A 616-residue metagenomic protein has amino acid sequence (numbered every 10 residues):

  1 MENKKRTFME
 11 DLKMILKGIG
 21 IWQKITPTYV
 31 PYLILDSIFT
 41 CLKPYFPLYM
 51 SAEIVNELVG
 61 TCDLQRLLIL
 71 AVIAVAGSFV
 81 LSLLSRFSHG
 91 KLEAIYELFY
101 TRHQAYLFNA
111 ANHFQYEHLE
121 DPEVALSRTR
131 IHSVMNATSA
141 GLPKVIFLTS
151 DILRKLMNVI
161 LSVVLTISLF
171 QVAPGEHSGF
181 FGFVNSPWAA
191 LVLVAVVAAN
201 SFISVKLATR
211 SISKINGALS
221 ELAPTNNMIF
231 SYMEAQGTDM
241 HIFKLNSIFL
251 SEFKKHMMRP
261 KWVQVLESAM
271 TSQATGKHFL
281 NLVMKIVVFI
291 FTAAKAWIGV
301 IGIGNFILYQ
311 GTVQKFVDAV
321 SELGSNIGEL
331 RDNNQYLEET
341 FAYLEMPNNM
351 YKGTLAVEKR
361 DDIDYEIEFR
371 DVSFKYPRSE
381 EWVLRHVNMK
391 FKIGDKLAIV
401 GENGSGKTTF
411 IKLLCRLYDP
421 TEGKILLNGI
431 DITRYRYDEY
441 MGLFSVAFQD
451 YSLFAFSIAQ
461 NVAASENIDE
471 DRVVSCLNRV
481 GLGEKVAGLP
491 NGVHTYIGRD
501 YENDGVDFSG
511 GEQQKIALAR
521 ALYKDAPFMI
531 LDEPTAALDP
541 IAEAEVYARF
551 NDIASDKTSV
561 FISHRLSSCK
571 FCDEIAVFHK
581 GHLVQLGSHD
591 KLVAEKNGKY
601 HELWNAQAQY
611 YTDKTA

Functional and structural regions predicted by a protein language model:
M1-L16, E97-P143, E221-Q264, N334-P347 (+2 more regions): Extended non-transmembrane interhelical loops and adjacent amphipathic helices of multipass membrane proteins
M1-P44, C62-I69, S88, L92 (+7 more regions): Membrane-integrated ABC transporters
K43-E53, T149-F183, W188-T209, W262-Q310 (+1 more regions): A hydrophobic transmembrane-helix motif
G217, K244-L245, V288, I307-M346: Cytosolic ends of transmembrane helices, especially the final helix of ABC transmembrane type-1 domains
W382, P420, L426, G483-I516 (+1 more regions): ABC-fold ATPase nucleotide-binding domain signature/coupling loops
C415: Helix-to-loop junction immediately C-terminal to a conserved catalytic motif
K424-L426, M441, A459-N503, Y547-A548 (+2 more regions): ABC ATPase nucleotide-binding domain helical subdomain, centered on the C-loop/LSGGQ "ABC signature"
G492, A548, D556, R565 (+1 more regions): C-terminal portion of ABC ATPase nucleotide-binding domains
